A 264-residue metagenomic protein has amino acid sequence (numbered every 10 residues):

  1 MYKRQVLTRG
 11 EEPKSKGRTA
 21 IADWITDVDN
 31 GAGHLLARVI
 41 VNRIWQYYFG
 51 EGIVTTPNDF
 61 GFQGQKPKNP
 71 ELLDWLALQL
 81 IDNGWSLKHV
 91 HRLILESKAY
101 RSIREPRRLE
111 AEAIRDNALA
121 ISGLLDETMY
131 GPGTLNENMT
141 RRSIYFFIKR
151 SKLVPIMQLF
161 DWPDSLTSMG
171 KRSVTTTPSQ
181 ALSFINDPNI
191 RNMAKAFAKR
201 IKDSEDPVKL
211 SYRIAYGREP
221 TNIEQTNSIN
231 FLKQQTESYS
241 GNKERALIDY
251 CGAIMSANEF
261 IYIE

Functional and structural regions predicted by a protein language model:
K3-T140, M157, P163, T167-R172 (+2 more regions): Primarily short, surface-exposed interaction patches in extracytoplasmic proteins
K149, L153, D161-W162: Short Ser/Thr-interspersed hydrophobic loop/turn segments at strand-loop and sheet-helix junctions that line or gate
Y250: Globin-like tetrapyrrole-binding proteins
